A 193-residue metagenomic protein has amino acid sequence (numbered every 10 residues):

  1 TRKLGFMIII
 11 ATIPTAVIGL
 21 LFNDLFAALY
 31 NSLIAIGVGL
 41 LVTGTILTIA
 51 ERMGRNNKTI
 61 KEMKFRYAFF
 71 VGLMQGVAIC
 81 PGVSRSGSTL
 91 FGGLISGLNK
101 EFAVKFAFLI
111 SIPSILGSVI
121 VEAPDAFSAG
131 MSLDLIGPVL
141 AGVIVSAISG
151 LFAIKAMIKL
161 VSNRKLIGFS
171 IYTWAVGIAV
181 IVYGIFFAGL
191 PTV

Functional and structural regions predicted by a protein language model:
T1-V193: Multi-pass membrane proteins that catalyze or facilitate reactions on polyprenyl-/lipid-phosphate substrates and their
